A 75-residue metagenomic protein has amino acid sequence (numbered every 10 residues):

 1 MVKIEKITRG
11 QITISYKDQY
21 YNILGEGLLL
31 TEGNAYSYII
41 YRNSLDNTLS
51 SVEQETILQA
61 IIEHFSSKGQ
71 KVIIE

Functional and structural regions predicted by a protein language model:
M1-V2, E75: Absolute protein N-terminus
V2-N34: N-terminal acidic leader/helix
L30-E75: Acidic, low-complexity intrinsically disordered segments
